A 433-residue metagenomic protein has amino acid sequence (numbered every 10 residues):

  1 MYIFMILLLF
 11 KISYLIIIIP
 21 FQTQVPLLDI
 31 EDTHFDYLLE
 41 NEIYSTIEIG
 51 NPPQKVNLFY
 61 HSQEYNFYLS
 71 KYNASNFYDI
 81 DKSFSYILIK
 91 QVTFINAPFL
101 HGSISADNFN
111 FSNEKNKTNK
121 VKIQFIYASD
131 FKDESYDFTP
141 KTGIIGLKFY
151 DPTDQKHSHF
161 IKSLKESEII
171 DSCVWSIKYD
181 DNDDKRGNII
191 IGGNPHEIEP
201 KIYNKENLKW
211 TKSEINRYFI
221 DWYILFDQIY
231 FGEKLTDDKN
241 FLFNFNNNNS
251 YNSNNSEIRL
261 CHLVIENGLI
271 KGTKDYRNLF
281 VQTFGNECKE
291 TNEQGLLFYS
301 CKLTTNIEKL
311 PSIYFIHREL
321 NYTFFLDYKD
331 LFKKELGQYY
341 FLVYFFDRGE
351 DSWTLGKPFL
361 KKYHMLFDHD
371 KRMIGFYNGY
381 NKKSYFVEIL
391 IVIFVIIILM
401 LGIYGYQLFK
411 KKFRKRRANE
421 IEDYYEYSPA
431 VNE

Functional and structural regions predicted by a protein language model:
Y2-I16: Cleavable N-terminal signal peptides of Sec/SRP-targeted secreted and luminal proteins
I16-L39, N110, T118-N255, Q338-Y344: Aspartyl protease catalytic domain
I17-Q24, F125-F131, D183, F245-L260 (+3 more regions): Aspartic protease catalytic domain
V25-D29, Y37-Y136, Q294-L297: Signature of the N-terminal lobe/flap region of pepsin-like aspartyl proteases
I47-I49, V56-H61, F67-L69, I144-I145 (+4 more regions): Short hydrophobic beta-strand that contains or immediately precedes a catalytic carboxylate
H61, F109, G146, I190-I191 (+3 more regions): A residue-level signal for conserved active-site and pocket-lining positions in enzyme catalytic cores
F67, G187-I189, R372-I374: Hydrophobic residues embedded in beta-strands of well-ordered beta-sheets
K71-D79, R277-E287: Short Gly/aromatic-enriched secondary-structure transition segments
